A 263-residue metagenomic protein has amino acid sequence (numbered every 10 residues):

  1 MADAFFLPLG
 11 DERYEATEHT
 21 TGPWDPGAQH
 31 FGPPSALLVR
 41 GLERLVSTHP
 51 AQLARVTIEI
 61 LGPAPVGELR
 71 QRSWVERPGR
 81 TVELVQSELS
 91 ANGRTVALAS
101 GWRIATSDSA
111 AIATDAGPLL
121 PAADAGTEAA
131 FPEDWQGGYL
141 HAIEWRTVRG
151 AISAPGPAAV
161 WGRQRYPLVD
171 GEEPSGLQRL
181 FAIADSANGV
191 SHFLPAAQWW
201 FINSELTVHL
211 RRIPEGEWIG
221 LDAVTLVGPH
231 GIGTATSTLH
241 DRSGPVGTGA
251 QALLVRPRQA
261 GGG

Functional and structural regions predicted by a protein language model:
M1-G263: Terminal targeting signals and extreme-terminal segments of soluble enzymes
